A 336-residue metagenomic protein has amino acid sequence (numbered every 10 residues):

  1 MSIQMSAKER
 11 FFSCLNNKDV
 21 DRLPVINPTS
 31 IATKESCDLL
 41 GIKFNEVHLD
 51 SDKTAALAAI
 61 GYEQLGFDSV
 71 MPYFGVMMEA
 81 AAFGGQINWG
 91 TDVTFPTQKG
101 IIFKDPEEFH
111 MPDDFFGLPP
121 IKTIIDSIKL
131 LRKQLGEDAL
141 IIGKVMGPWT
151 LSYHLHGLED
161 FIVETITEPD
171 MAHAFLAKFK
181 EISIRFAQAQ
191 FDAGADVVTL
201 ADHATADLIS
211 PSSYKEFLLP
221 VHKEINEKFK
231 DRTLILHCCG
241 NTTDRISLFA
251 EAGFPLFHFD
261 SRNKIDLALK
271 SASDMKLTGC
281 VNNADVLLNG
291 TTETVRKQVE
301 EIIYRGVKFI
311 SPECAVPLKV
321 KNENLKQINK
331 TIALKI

Functional and structural regions predicted by a protein language model:
M1-S30, E35, D68, F95 (+1 more regions): Active-site loop segments of alpha/beta catalytic cores
T33-L65: Active-site-flanking structural segment that lines cofactor/substrate pockets
C37-L39, F83-G85, H154-H156: Short aromatic-enriched loop/helix-cap "lid" or pocket-rim segments at secondary-structure transitions that line
G41-F44, I102-P106, K264, N282: Short, solvent-exposed coil/turn linker segments
E46-S51, D113-P120: Short secondary-structure transition/capping motifs
H48-L49, F74, C239: Active-site nucleophile and cofactor-binding loops and adjacent substrate-binding regions of central metabolic enzymes
L57-I87: Glycine-rich, N-terminal phosphate-binding loop and its surrounding beta-alpha-beta segment
G75-D114, D138: A contiguous, low-structure linker/loop signature
